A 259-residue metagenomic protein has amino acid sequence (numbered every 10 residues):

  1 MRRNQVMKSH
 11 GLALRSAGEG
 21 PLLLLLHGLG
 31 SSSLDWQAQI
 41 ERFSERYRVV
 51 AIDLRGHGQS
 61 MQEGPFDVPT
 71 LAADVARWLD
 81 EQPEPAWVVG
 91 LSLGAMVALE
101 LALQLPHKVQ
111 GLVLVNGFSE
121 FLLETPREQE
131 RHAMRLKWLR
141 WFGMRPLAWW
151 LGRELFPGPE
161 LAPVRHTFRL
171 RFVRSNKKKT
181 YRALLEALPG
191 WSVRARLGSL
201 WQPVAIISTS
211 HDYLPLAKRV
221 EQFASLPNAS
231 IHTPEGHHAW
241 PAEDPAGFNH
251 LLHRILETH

Functional and structural regions predicted by a protein language model:
M1-L23, E45-R48, P83, Q110 (+1 more regions): Alpha/beta-hydrolase fold catalytic core
L12-M61: Conserved HGGG/HGGXW glycine-rich cap/lid loop of the alpha/beta-hydrolase fold
A38, E100-Q104: Active-site signature of alpha/beta-hydrolase-fold catalytic machinery across serine- and Asp/Cys-nucleophile hydrolases
A38-E41, V50-V89, H250: Active-site loop/oxyanion-hole signature of alpha/beta-hydrolase fold enzymes
G90-G94, A98: Gly/Ala-rich beta-loop-alpha elbow adjacent to hydrolase catalytic centers
L103, Q110-W141: Flexible "cap/lid" loop of the alpha/beta hydrolase fold
L123-R127, F142-G198: Conserved alpha/beta-hydrolase catalytic His-Asp/Glu region
P203-G236, A242: Conserved loop-alpha-helix segment in the C-terminal half of the alpha/beta-hydrolase fold that carries the catalytic
